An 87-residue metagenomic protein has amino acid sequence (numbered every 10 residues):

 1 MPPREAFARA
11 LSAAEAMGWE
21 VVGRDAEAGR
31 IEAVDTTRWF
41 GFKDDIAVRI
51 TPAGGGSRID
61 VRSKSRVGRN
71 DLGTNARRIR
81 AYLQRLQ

Functional and structural regions predicted by a protein language model:
M1-Q87: Ser/Thr-rich, low-complexity intrinsically disordered terminal regions
